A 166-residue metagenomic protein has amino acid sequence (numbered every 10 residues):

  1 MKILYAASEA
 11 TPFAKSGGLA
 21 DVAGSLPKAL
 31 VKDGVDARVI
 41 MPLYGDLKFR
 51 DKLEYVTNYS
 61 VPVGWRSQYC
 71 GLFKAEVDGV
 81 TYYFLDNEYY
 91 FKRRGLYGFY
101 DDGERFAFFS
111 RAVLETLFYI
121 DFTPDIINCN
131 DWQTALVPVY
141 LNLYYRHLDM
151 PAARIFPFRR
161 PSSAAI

Functional and structural regions predicted by a protein language model:
M1-I166: Catalytic cores of nucleotide-sugar-dependent glycosyltransferases that transfer UDP/GDP/TDP-activated
